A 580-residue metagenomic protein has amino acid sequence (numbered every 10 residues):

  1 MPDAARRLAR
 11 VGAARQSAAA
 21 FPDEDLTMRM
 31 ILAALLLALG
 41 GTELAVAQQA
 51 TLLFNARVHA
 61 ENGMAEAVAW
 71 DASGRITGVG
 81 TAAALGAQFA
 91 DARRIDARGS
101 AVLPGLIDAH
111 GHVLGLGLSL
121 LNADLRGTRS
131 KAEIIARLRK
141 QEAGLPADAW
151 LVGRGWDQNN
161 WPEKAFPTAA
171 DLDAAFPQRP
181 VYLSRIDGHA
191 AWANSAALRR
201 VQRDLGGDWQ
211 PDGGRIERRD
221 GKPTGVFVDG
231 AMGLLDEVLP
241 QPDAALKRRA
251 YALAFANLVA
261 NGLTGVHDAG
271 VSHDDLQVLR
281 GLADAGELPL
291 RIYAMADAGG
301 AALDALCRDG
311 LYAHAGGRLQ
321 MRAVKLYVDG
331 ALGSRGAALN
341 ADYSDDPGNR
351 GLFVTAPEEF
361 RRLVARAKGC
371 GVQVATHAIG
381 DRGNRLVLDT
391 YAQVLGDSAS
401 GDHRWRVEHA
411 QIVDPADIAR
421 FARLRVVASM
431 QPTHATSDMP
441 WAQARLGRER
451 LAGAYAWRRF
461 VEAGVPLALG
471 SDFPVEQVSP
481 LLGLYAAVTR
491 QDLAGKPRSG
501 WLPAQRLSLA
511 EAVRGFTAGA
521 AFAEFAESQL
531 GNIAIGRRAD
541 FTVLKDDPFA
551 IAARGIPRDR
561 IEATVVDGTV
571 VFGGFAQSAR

Functional and structural regions predicted by a protein language model:
V11-A13, G40-G41: Residue-identity detector for glycine
Q16-T27: Short, Lys/Arg-enriched N-terminal segments with co-localized hydrophobic residues within the first ~10-30 amino acids
I31-G41: Bacterial N-terminal signal peptides
A45-A47: Boundary at the C-terminal end of the N-terminal hydrophobic targeting segment
Q49-F54, H59-C307, R322, L326-G383 (+5 more regions): Divalent metal-binding segments
V364-A375, I379-W405, H409-A410, P415-A419 (+2 more regions): His/Asp/Glu-enriched, well-ordered alpha-helical/loop segment that forms or immediately abuts the divalent-metal
